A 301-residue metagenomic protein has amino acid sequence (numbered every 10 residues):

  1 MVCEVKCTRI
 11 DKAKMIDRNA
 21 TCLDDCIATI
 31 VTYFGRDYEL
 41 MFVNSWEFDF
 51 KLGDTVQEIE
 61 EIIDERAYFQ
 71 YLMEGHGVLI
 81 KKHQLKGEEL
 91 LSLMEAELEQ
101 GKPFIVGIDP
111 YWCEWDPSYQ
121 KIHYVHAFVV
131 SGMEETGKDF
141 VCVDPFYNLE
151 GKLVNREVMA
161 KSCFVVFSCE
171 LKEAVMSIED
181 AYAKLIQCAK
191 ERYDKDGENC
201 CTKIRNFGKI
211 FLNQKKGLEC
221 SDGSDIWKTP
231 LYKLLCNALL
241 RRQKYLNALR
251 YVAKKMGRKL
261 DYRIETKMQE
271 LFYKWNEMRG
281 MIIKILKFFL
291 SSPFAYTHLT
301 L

Functional and structural regions predicted by a protein language model:
V2-D180: Conserved active-site-adjacent core of cysteine acyl-enzyme catalytic domains
T29, Y33, L72, E97 (+5 more regions): Residues that form generic nucleotide/phosphate-binding pockets
L91, E95-A96, K228-R242, D261-W275 (+1 more regions): Amphipathic, non-membrane alpha-helical segments in soluble helical-bundle scaffolds
H126, R242, H298: Histidine-centered active-site/metal-ligand motif
E135-V252: Noncatalytic regulatory segments and standalone regulatory/sensor domains
A248-I285: Extended hydrophobic/aromatic segments used for targeting, binding, or gating
K284-S292: Acidic interhelical loop/turn segments
F294-T300: Conserved small/polar residues in nucleotide/adenosyl-binding loops
